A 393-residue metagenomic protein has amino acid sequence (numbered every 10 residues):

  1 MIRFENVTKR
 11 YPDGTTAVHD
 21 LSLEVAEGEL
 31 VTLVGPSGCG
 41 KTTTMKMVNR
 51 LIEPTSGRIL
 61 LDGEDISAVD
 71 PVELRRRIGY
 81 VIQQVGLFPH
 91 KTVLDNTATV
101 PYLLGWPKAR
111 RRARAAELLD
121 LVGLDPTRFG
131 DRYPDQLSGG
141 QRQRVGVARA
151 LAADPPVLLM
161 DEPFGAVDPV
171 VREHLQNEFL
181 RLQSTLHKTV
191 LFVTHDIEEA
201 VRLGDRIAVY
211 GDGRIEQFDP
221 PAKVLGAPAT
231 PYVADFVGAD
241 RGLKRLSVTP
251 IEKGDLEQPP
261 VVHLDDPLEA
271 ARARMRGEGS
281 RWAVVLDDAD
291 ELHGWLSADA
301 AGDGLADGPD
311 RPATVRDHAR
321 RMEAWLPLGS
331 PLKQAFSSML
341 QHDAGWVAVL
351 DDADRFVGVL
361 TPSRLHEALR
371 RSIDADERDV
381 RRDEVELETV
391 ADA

Functional and structural regions predicted by a protein language model:
N49: Helix-to-loop junction immediately C-terminal to a conserved catalytic motif
L94-Y102, R112, A116, D205: Short helical segment in ABC ATPase nucleotide-binding domains corresponding to the A-loop/adjacent helical element
R132-L137, Q141: Conserved ABC ATPase signature
A152-P156: A short, proline-enriched helix->beta-strand linker immediately N-terminal to the Walker B motif in ABC-type P-loop
D212-R214: Conserved ABC ATPase "signature" C-loop
F218-D219, A227, W295, V359: ABC ATPase "signature
P260-R281, V285-D287, D303-L305, A324-A353 (+2 more regions): The conserved cystathionine-beta-synthase
